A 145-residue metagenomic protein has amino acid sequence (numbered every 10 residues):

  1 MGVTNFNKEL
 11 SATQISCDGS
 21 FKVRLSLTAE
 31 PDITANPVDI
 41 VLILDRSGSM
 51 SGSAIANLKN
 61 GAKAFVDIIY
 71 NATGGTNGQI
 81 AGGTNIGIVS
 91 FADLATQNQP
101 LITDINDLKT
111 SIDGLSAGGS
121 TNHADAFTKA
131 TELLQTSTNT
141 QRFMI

Functional and structural regions predicted by a protein language model:
M1-V41, G48-A56: Acidic, polar low-complexity linker/tail segments
V3-F6, I86, F91, R142: Generic N-terminal leader/processing signal
V23-L25, L58, I88, A130: Extracellular/surface recognition and adhesion modules
V38, S51-N57, K63, G75-G83 (+3 more regions): Exposed acidic/Ser/Thr-rich ligand/metal-binding surfaces
I43-R46, V89-L94: Active-site-proximal beta-strand/loop segments in catalytic clefts of secreted hydrolases
V66-Y70: Short amphipathic alpha-helical signal-transduction/dimerization elements
